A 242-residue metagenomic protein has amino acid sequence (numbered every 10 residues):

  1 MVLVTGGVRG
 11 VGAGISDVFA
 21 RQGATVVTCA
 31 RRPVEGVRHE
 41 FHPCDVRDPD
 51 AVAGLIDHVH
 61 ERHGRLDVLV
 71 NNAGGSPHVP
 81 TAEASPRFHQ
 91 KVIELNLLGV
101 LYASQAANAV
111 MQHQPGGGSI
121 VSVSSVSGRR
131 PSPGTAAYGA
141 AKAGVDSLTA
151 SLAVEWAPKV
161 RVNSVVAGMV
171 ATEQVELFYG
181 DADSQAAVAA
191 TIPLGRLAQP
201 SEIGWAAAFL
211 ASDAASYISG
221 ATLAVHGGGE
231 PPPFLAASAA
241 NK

Functional and structural regions predicted by a protein language model:
V8-R9: Conserved glycine-rich cofactor-binding loop
P80-T81, S85-I93, S184, V188: Substrate-binding pocket helix/loop in short-chain dehydrogenase/reductase
S104, A141, T149: Active-site helix of classical SDR
A109, A153-P158, S216: Alpha-helical segment proximal to the catalytic Tyr-Lys
S125: Residue(s) in the substrate-gating loop at a strand-loop-helix junction that position the organic substrate next
R130, S219-K242: Short C-terminal tail/terminal secondary-structure segment of NAD(P)H-dependent dehydrogenase/reductase domains
S164, D183-A214, I218, V225-G227: C-terminal helical subdomain
